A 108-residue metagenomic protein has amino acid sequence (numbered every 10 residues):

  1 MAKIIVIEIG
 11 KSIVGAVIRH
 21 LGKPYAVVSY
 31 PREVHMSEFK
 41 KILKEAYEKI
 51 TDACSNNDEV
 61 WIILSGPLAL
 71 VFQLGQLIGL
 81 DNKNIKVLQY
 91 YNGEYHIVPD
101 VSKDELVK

Functional and structural regions predicted by a protein language model:
M1-W61, F72-K108: Long, low-complexity, Lys/Arg-enriched
S65-A69: A basic- and aromatic-enriched beta-loop-alpha substructure that forms the phosphate/nucleotide- and DNA/RNA-contacting
